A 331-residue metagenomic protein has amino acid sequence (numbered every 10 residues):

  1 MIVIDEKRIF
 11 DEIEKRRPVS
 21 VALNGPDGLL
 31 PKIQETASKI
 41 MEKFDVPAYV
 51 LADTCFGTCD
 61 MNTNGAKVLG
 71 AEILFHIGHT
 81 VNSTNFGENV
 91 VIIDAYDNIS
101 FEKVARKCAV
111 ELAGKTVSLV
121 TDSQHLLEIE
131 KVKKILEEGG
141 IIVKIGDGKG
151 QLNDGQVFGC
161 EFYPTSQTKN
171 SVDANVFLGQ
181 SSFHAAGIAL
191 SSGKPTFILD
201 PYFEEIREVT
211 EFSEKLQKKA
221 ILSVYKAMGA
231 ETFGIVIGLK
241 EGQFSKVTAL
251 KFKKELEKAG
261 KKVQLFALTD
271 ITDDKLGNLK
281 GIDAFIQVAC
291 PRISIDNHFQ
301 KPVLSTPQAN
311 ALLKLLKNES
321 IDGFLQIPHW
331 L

Functional and structural regions predicted by a protein language model:
M1-R16, S20-L30: N-terminal basic/disordered segments at the start of proteins
N24-G28, D53, G78-H79, A95 (+4 more regions): Structural motif
N24-K43, P47, V120-D147, G238-L265: Short, charged N-terminal beta->alpha structural module
V46-N85: Eukaryotic helix-linker segments that join adjacent hydrophobic helices
N85-S213: Conserved, well-structured core segments that form the ligand-binding/active-site neighborhood of functional domains
Y96, Y202-E204, E211, P291-L331: Peripheral docking tails and interdomain loops at the edges of cofactor- or intermediate-handling domains
F183-V263, D270-L279: Redox- and metal-dependent alpha/beta enzyme cores, enriched for Fe-S-associated oxidoreductases and cofactor-handling
V247-L304, A309, S320-D322: A C-terminal functional module that forms or caps the active site or interfaces directly with catalytic machinery
